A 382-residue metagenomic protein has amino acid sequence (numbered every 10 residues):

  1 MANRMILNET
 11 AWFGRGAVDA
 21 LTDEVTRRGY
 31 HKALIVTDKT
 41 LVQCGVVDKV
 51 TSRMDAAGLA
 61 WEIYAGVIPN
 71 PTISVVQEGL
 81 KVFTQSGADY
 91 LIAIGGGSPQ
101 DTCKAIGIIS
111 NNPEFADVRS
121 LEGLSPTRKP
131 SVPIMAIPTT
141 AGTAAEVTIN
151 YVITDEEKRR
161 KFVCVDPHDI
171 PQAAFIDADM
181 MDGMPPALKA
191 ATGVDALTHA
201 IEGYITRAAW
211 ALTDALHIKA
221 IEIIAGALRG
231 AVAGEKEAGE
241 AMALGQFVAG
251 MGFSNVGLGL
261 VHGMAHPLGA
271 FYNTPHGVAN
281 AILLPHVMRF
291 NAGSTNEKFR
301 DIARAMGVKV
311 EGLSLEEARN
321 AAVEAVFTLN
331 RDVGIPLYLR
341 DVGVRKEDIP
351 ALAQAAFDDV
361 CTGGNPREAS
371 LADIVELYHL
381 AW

Functional and structural regions predicted by a protein language model:
M1-R28, R367: N-terminal amphipathic/basic leader segments beginning at the initiator methionine
D19-L34, S52-A57: Glycine-rich phosphate/diphosphate-binding loops that line cofactor/substrate pockets in enzymes
V42-F115, R229-G239: N-terminal small/polar loop signature for handling phosphorylated ligands or for N-terminal nucleophile
S74-D179: Glycine/threonine-rich beta-strand-loop-alpha-helix active-site module that forms ligand/phosphate-binding
N150-V256, A372: Carboxylate- and glycine-rich phosphate/diphosphate-binding segment that chelates Mg2+/Mn2+
F271-D348: Gly/Pro-rich interdomain helix-loop hinge
R345-W382: Short, amphipathic C-terminal "tail helix"
